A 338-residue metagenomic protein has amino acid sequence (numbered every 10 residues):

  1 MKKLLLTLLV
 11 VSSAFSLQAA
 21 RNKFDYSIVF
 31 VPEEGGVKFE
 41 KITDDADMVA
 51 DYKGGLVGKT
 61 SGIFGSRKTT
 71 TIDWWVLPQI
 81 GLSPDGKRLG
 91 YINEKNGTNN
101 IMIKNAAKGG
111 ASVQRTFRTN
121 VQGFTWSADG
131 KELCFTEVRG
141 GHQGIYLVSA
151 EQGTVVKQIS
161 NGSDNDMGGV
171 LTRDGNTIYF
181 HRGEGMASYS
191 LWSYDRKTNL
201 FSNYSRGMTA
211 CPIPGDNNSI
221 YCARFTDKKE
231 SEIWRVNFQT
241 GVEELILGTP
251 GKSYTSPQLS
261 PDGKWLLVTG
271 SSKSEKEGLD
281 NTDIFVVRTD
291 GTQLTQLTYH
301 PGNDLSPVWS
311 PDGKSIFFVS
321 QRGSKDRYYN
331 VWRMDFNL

Functional and structural regions predicted by a protein language model:
L4-S13: Sec-dependent N-terminal signal peptides
A14-Q18: C-terminal segment of classical bacterial N-terminal signal peptides
A19-L338: Sequence signature of WD/YWTD-type beta-propeller architectures
